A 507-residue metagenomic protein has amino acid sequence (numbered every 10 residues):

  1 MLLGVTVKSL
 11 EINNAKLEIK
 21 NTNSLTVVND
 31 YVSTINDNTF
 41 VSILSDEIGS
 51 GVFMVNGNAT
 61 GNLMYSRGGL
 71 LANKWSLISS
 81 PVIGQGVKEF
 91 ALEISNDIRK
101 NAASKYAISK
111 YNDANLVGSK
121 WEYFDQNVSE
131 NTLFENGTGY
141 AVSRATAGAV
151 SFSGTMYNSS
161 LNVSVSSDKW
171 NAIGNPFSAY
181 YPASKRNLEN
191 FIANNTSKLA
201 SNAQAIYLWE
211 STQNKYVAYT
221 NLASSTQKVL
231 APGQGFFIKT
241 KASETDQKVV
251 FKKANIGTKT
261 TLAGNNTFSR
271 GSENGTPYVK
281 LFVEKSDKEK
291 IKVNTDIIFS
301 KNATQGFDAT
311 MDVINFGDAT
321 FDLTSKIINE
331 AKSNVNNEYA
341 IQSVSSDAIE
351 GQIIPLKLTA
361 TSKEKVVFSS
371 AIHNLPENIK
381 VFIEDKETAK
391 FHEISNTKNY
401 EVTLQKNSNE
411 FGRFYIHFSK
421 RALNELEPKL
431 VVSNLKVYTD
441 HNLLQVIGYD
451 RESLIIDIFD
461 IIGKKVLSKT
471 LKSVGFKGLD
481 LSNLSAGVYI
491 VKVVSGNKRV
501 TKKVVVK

Functional and structural regions predicted by a protein language model:
M1-N58, L63, A107-K110, G118-D125 (+2 more regions): Extracellular beta-sheet-rich ligand-binding/adhesion modules
N21, N29, L44-S45, S79-V82 (+2 more regions): Glycine-rich, histidine-containing beta strand-loop boundary motifs that form or position
S45-E93, D168-W170, N175-A179: Extracellular, surface-exposed repeat architectures
S104: Active-site-surrounding "flap" and adjacent substrate/cofactor-binding loops of secreted or lumenal enzymes, prototyped
A114-E135, S143-A486, S495-K507: Compositionally biased Ser/Thr/Gly- and acidic/asparagine-rich, proline-interspersed low-complexity stretches
